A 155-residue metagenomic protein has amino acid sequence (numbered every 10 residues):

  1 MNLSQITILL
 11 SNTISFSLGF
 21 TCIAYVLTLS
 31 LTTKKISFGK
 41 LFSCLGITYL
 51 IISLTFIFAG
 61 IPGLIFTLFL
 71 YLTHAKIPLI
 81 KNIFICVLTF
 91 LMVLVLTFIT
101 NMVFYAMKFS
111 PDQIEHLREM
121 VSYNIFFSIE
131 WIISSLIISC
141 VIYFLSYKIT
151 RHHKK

Functional and structural regions predicted by a protein language model:
M1-I6, L31-K35, Y147-K155: Short, Lys/Arg-enriched, disordered terminal segments
N2-Q5, T55, Y123: Membrane-helix interface and helix-disruption motif detector
I6-V26, K35-L50, I65, I83-I99 (+6 more regions): Hydrophobic, lipid-facing residues on alpha-helical transmembrane segments of integral membrane proteins
I23-T32, L72-P78, V141-I149: Structural signal for the C-terminal ends of transmembrane alpha-helices and the immediately following loop
T28, T55-F56, K76, K108-F109: Short helix-capping/hinge motifs at transmembrane helix termini and TM-loop junctions
I52-I61, P78: Transmembrane helix interruption/hinge and helix-loop junction motifs
G60-L70: Hydrophobic core segments of alpha-helical transmembrane domains in multi-pass membrane proteins
T100-K155: C-terminal membrane-adjacent module
